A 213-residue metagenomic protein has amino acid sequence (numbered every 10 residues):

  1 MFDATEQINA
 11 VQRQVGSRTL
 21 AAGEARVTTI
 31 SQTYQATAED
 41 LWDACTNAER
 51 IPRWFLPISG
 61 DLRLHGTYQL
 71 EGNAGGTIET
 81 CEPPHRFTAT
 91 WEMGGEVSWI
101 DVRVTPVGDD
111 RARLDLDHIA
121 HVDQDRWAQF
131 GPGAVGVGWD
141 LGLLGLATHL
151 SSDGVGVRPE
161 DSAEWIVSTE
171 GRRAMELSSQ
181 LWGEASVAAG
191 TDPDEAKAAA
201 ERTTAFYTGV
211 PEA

Functional and structural regions predicted by a protein language model:
M1-A22, I119-A213: Terminal "cap-and-tail" regions of soluble proteins that handle hydrophobic small molecules
I8, Q12-V15, A25, W42 (+2 more regions): Membrane-targeting and insertion segments and their boundary/processing signals
A21-G23, T29-I30, A36-E39, A48-R86 (+1 more regions): Short beta-edge strand/loop motif at the mouth of beta-sheet-based domains
E39-W42, L144: Amphipathic alpha-helical segments that line or abut small-molecule/effector binding pockets and mediate allosteric
T46-N47, P83, T148-S152: Residues at helix-coil transition
L56, L62-L144: A contiguous binding-surface segment within folded domains or other stable secondary-structure elements
